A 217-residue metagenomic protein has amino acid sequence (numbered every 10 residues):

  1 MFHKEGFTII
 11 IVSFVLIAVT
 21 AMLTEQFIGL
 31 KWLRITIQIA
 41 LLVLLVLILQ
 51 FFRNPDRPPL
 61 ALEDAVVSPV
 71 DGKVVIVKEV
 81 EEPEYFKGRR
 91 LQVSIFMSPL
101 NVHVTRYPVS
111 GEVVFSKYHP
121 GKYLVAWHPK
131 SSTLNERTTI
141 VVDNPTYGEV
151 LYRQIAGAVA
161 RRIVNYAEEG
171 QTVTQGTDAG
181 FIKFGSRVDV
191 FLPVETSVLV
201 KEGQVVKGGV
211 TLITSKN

Functional and structural regions predicted by a protein language model:
M1-N217: Contiguous, well-folded functional domains in the mature portion of proteins
